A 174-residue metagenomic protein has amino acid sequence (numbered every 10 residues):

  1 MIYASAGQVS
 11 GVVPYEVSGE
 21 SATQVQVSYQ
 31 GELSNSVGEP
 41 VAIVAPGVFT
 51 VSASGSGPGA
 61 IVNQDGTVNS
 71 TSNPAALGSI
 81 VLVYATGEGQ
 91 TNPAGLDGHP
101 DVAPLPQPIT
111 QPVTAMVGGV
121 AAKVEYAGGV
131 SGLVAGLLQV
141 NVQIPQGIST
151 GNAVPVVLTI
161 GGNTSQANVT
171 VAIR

Functional and structural regions predicted by a protein language model:
M1-R174: A sequence-level detector for low-complexity, Ser/Thr- and acidic-rich stretches
